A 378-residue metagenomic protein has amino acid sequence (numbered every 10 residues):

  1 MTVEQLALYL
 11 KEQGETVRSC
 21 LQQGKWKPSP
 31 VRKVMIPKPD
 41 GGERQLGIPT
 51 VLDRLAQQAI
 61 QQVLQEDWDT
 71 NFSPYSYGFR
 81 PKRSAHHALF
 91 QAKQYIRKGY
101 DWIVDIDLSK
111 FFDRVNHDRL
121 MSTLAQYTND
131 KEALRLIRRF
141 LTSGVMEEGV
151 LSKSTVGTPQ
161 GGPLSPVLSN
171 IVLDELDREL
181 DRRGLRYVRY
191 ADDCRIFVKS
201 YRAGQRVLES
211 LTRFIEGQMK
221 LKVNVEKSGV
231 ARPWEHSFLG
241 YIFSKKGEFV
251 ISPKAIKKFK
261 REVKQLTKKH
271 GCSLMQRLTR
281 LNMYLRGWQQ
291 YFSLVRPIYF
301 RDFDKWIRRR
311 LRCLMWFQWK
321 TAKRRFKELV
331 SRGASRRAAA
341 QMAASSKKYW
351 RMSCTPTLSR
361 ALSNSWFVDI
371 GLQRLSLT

Functional and structural regions predicted by a protein language model:
M1, P39, W68-F72, D101-W102 (+6 more regions): Short acidic (Asp/Glu) and glycine-rich catalytic loops that position anionic groups and cofactors
Q5-P28, W288: Amphipathic alpha-helical blocks
C20, G24-V34, P39, N71-R83 (+1 more regions): Conserved polymerase palm-domain catalytic core
D40-P49, D53, Q57-Q58: Glycine-rich active-site/cofactor-binding loop and its immediate structural neighborhood
Q57-Y75: Electropositive, glycine- and tryptophan-enriched low-complexity nucleic-acid-binding patches
T142, R213-G287: A conserved non-catalytic segment of reverse transcriptases and RNA-directed RNA polymerases corresponding to the late
Q265-R325: Right-hand nucleic-acid polymerase module
R310, W319-T378: Extended C-terminal regions of large enzymes
